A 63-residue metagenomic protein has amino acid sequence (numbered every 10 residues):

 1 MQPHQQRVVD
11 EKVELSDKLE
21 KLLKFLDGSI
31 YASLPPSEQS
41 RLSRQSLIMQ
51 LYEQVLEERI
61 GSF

Functional and structural regions predicted by a protein language model:
M1-F63: Extended, charge-rich alpha-helical interface modules
